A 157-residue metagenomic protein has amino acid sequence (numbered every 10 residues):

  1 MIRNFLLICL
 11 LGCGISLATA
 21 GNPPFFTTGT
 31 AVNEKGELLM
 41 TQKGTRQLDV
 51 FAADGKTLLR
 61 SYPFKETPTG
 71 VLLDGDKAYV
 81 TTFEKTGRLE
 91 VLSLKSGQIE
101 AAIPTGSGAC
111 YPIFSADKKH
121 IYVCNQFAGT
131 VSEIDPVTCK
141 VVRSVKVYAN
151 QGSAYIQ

Functional and structural regions predicted by a protein language model:
M1-L6: Positively charged n-region of N-terminal signal peptides that target proteins for export
C9, C13-Q157: Predominantly soluble domains enriched in secretory-pathway, periplasmic, or organellar proteins
